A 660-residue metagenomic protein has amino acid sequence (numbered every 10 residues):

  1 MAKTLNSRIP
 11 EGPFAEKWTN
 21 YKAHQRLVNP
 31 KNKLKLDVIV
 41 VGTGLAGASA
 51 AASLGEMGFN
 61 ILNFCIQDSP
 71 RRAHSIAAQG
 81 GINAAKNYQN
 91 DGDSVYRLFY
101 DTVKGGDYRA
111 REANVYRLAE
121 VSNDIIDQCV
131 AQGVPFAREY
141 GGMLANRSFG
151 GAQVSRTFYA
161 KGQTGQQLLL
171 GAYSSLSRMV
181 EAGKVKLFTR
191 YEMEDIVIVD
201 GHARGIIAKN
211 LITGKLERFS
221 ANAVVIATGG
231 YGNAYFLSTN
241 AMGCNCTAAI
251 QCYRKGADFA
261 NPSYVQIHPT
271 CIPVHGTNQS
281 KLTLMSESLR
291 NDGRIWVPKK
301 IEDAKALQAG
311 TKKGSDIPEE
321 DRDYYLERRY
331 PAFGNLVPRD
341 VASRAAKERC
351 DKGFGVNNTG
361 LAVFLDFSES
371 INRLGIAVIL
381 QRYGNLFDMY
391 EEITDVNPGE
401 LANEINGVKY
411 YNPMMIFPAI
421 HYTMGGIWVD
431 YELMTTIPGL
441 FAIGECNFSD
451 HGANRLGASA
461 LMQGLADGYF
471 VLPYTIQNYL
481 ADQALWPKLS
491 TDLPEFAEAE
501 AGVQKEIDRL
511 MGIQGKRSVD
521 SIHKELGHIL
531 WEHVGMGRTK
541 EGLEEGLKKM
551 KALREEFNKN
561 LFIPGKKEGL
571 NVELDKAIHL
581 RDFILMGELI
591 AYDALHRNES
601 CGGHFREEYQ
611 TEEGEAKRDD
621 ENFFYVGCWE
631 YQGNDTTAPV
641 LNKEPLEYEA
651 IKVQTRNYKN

Functional and structural regions predicted by a protein language model:
M1-V38: Extreme N-terminal leader/targeting segments of oxidoreductases
Q25-V28, N32-D37, A50-S53, M57-F59 (+10 more regions): Glycine- and aromatic-enriched mobile tails/lids
L34-L36, G214-A223, T436: Core beta-strand elements of the Rossmann-like FAD/NAD(P) dinucleotide-binding domain in flavoenzyme oxidoreductases
G42-G44: Glycine-rich Rossmann-fold phosphate-binding loop(s) that bind the pyrophosphate of adenine dinucleotide cofactors
D68-Y100, Q266-T270, Q279-K281: Conserved N-terminal glycine-rich FAD pyrophosphate-binding loop of Rossmann-like flavoproteins
Q128-K215, A227, C271-M285, R290: Conserved redox-cofactor binding core of oxidoreductases
A223-L282, H451-Y474: Glycine-rich loop(s) and the adjacent beta-strand/alpha-helix scaffold that form part
Q251, D258-N403, Y474-Q477: An anion/pyrophosphate-binding glycine-rich loop and adjacent beta-alpha core in soluble alpha-beta enzymes
